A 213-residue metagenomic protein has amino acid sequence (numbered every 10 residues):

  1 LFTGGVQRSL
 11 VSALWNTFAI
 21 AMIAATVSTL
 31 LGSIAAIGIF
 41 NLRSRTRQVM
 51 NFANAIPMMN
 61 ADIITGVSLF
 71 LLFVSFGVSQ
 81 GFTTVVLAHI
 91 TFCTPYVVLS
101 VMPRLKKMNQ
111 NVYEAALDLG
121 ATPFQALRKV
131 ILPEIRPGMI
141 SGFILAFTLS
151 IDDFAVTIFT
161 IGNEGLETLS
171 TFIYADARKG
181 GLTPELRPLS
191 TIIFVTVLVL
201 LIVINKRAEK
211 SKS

Functional and structural regions predicted by a protein language model:
L1-S9, I151-E209: Interhelical loop and adjacent transmembrane-helix boundary motif in polytopic membrane transport permeases
V11, W15, A19-L31, A35 (+5 more regions): Hydrophobic alpha-helical transmembrane segments of multipass integral membrane proteins, especially permease/channel
S12-A19, V74-Y96, G138-M139, F143: Loop-to-helix entry region at the N-terminal start of transmembrane alpha-helices in multi-pass membrane transporters
I20-N54, L71, L127, I202-K206: Transmembrane-helix boundary motif in ABC transporter permease subunits
N41-M50, V78-T83, P137-M139, L182: Membrane-helix interface segments
T46-Q48, D62-C93, F124, T157-G165: Membrane-interfacial helix termini and adjacent extracytoplasmic/periplasmic loops of multi-pass transporters
V98-R104, M108-Q110, P123-D152: Transmembrane alpha-helices
M102-Y113, L117, P123-V130, P184-S213: C-terminal transmembrane helix and the adjacent membrane-cytosol boundary/short C-terminal tail of inner/organellar
